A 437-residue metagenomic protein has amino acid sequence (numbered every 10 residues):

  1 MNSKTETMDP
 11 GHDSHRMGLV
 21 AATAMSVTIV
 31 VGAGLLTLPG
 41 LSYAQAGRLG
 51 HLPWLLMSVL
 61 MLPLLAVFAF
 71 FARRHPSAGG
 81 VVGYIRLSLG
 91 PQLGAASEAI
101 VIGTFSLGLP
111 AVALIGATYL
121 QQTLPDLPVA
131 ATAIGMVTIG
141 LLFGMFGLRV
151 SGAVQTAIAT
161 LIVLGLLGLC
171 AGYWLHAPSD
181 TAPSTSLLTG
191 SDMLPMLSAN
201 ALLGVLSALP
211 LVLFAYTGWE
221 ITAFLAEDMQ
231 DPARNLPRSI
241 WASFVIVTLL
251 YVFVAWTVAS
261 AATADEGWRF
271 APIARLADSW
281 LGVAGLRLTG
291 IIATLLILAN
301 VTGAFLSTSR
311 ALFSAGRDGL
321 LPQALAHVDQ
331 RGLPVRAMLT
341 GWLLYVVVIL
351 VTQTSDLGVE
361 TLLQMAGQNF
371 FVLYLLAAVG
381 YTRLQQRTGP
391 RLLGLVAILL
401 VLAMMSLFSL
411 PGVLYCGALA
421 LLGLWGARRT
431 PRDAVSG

Functional and structural regions predicted by a protein language model:
M1-L49, M61-L62, A66, A78 (+2 more regions): Membrane-interface "cap" regions at the ends of multi-pass membrane proteins
N2-P10, G83-R86, V112-A133, G165 (+4 more regions): Helix-loop-helix connectors at the membrane interface of multi-pass transporters/channels
S3-S14, G50-H51, L55, P125-P128 (+2 more regions): Helix-loop-helix junctions that connect adjacent transmembrane segments in multi-pass membrane transporters
S14-M17, L38-D126, M136, S243-I246 (+1 more regions): Extracellular loop-to-transmembrane helix junctions
S77, I100-T104, G108-L114, Y216 (+3 more regions): Membrane-helix boundary/coupling elements in multi-pass transport proteins
G83-Y84, G90, Q122, P195 (+2 more regions): TM-loop-TM module centered on a large, flexible mid-protein loop between adjacent transmembrane helices in multi-pass
V129-L187, T217, I240-F244, G367-L376 (+2 more regions): Membrane-interface loop-to-helix entry segments
V379-G437: A generic transmembrane alpha-helix motif of multi-pass inner-membrane proteins
